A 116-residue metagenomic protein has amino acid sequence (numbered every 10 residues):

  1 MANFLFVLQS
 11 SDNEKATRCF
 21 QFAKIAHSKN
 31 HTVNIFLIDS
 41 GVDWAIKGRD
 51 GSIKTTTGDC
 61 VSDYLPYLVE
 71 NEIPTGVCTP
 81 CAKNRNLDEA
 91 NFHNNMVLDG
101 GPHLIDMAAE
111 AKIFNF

Functional and structural regions predicted by a protein language model:
F4-T17, A45-R49: Short, glycine-rich nucleotide/cofactor-binding loops
D12, G51-T56, A90-N95: Short, flexible loop segments at the rims of nucleotide/cofactor-binding pockets, characterized by
A16-H31, I35: Histidine-anchored nucleotide/phosphate-binding helix
H27, V69, A108: Anion (oxyanion) recognition and catalysis
T32-D39, T75-T79: Short internal beta-strands
G41-T55: N-terminal beta-loop-helix "entrance" segment that forms/cooperates in small-molecule cofactor or anionic ligand
S52-T79: A glycine-rich helix N-cap at a beta->alpha junction
K83-N115: C-terminal structural segments of small proteins and small subunits
